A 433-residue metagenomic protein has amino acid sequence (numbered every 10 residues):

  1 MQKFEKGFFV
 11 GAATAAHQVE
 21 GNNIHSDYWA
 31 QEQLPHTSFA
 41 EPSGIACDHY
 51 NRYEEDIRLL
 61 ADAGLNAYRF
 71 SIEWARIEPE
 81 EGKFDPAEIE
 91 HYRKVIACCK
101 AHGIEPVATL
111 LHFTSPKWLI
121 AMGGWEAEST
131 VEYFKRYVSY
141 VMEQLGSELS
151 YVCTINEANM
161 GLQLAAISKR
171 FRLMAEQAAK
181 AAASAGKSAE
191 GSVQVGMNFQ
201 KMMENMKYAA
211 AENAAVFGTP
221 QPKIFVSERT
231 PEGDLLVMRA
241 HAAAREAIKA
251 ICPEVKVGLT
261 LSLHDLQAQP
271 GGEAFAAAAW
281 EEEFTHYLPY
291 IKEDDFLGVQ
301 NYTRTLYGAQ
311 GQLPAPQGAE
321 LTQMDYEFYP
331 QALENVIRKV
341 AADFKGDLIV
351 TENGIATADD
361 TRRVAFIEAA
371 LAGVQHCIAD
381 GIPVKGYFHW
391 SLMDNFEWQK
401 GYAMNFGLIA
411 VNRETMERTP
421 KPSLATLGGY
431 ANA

Functional and structural regions predicted by a protein language model:
M1-T37, E81-G82, I89-R363, A372-A433: Active-site region of glycoside hydrolase catalytic domains
E20-Y92: Active-site-adjacent substrate/metal-binding segments within catalytic domains of carbohydrate-active enzymes
